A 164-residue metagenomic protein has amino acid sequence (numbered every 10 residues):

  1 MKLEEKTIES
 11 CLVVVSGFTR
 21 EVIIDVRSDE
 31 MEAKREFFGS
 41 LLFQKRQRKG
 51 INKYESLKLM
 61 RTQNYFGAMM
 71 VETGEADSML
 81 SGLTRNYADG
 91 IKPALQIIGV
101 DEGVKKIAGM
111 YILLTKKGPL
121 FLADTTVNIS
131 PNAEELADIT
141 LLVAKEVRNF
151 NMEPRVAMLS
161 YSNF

Functional and structural regions predicted by a protein language model:
M1-F164: Anion-binding alpha/beta catalytic cores of soluble intermediary-metabolism enzymes, centered on
